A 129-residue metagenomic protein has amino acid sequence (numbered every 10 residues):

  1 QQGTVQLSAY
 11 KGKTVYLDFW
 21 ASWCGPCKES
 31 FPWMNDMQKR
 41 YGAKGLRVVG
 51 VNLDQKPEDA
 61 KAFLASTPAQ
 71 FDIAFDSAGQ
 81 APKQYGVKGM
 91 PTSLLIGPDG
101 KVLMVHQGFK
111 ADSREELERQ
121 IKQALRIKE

Functional and structural regions predicted by a protein language model:
Q1-V15, Y41: A short beta-strand-turn-helix
V5, Y10, F19-W20, F63 (+2 more regions): Conserved hydrophobic/aromatic "anchor" residues that stabilize well-ordered secondary structure elements
L7, F31-Q38, G50, P57-L64 (+3 more regions): Extracytoplasmic/secreted envelope proteins and their assembly/folding machinery, especially bacterial periplasmic
K13-V15, F19-W23, G89: Short pre-active-site segment immediately N-terminal to redox-active cysteine/selenocysteine motifs in thiol-based
F19-D36: Conserved redox-active cysteine motifs that mediate thiol-disulfide chemistry, especially di-cysteine Cys-X(1-2)-Cys
G45-E58, A69-A78: Thiol-based oxidoreductase modules, predominantly thioredoxin-like and allied folds used for disulfide exchange
A62-Q70, F75-K122: Thiol/disulfide oxidoreductase modules built on the thioredoxin-like
